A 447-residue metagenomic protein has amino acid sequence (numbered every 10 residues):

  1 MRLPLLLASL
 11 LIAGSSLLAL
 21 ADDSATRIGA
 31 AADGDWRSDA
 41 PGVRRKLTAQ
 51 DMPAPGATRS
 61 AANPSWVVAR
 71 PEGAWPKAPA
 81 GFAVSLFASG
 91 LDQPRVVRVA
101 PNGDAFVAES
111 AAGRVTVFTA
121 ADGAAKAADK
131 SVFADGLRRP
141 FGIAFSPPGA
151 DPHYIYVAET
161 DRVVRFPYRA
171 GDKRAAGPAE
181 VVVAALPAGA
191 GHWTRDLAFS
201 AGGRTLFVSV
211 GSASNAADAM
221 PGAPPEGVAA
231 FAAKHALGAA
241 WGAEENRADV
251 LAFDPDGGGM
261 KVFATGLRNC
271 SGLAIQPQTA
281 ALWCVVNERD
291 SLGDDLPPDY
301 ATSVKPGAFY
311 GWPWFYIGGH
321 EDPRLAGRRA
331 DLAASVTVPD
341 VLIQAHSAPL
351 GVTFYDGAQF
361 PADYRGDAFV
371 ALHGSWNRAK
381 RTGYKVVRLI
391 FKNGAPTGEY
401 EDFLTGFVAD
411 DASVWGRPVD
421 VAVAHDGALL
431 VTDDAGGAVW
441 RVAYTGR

Functional and structural regions predicted by a protein language model:
A25-P79, P152, T194, S212-K261 (+4 more regions): Beta-propeller domain segments
L86-L91, V132-G136, V182-G189, V262-G266 (+3 more regions): Surface loop/turn motifs at the tips and blade-to-blade linkers of beta-strand repeat domains
G90, A100, S146-P148, S200 (+3 more regions): Structural WD40 beta-propeller signal
V97, I143, L197, C270-L273 (+2 more regions): Hydrophobic core register within WD40 beta-propeller blades
A105-V107, H153-V157, T205-V208, L282-C284 (+2 more regions): Hydrophobic beta-strand segments that make up the repeating blades of beta-propeller and related beta-repeat
R114-P148: Blade-loop segments of beta-propeller domains
R139-P140, D161-S200, V228, A232-H235: Asp-box/WD-like beta-propeller blade repeats and closely related beta-sheet repeat scaffolds
